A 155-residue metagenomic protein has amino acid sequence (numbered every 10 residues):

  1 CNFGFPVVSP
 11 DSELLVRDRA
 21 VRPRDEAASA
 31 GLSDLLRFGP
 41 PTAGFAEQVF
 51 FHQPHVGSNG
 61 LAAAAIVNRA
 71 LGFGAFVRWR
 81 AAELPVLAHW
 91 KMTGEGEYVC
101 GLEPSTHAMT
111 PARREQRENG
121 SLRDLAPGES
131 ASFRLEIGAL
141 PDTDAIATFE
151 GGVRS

Functional and structural regions predicted by a protein language model:
C1-A81: Active-site/ligand-binding surface loops and adjacent short beta/alpha elements that line catalytic pockets across
R69-S155: Active-site pocket scaffolds in enzymes
